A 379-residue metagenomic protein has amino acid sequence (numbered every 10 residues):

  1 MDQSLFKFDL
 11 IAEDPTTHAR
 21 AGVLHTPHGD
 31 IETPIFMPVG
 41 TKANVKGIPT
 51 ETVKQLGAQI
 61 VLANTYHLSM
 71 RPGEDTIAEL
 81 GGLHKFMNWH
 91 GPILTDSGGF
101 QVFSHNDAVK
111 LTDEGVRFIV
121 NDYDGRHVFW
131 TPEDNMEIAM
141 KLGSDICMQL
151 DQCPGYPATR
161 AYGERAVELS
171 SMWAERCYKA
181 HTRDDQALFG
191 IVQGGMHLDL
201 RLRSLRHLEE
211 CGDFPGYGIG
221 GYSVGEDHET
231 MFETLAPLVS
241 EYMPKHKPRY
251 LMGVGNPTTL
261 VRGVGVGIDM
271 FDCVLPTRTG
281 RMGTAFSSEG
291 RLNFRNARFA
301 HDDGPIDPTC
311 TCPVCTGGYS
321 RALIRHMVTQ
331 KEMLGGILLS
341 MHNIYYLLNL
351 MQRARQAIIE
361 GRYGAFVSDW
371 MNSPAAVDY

Functional and structural regions predicted by a protein language model:
M1-R183, L292, A297-A300, G318: Non-catalytic, usually N-terminal nucleic-acid engagement modules in DNA/RNA processing proteins
M1-V23, I31-I35, G47, D151-P157 (+1 more regions): C-terminal extensions of enzymes
P27, S288, I359: Short, ordered coil/turn segments that flank beta-strands lining enzyme active or ligand-binding pockets
G29, V61, D96, A139 (+5 more regions): Conserved, mostly hydrophobic/aromatic
D96, S171, G218-G220, N372: HAD-like aspartate-dependent phosphatase fold
D134, I138, R165, L169-R176 (+5 more regions): A non-catalytic, amphipathic alpha-helix used as a structural packing/dimerization or gating element in enzyme scaffolds
R160-S171, E175, L200-F214, G335 (+1 more regions): Short, electropositive alpha-helical surface patch
E168, A180-I306: Glycine-rich phosphate/ribose-binding loops and adjacent secondary-structure elements that form binding surfaces
